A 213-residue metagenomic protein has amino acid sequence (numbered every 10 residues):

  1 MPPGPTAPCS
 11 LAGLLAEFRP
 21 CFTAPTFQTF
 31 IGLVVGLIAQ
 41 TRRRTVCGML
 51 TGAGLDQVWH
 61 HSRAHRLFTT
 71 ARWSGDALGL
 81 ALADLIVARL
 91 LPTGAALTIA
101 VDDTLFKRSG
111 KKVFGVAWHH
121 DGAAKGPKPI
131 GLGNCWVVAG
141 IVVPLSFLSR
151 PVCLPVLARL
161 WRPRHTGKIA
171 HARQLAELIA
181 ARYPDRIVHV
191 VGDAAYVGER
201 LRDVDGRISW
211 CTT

Functional and structural regions predicted by a protein language model:
P2-T213: Conserved, well-structured functional cores that handle cations and Mg-NTP chemistry
